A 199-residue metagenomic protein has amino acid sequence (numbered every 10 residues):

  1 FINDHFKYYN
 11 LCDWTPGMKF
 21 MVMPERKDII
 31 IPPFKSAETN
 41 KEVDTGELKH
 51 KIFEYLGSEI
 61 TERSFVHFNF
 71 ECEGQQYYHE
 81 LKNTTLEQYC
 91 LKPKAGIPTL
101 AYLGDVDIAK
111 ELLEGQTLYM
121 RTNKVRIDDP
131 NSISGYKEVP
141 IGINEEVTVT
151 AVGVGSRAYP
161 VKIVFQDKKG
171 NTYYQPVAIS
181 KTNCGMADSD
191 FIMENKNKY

Functional and structural regions predicted by a protein language model:
F1-I60, A109-V154, N197-Y199: Beta-loop motif signature
F1-L11, N69-E111, S156-A158, K162-Y199: Boundary regions of SH3-family modules and the immediately adjacent low-complexity/disordered segments in eukaryotic
T61, V66-F68: Exposed beta-strand-loop-beta-strand "reactive/processing" segments of non-cytosolic proteins
